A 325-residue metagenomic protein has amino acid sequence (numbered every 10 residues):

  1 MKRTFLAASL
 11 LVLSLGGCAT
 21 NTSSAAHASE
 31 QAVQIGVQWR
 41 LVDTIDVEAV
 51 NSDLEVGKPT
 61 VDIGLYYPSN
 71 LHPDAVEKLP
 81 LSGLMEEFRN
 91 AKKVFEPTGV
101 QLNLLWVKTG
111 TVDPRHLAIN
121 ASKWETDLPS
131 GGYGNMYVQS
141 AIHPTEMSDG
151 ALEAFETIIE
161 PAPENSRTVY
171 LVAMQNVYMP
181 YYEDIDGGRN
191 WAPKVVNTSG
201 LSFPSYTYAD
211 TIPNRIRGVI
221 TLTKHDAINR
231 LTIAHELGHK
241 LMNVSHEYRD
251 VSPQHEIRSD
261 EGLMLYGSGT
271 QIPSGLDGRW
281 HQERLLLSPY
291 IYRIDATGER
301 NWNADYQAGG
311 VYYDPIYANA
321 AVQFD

Functional and structural regions predicted by a protein language model:
T4-L13: Sec-dependent N-terminal signal peptides
L15-G17: C-terminal motif of bacterial Sec signal peptides marking the signal peptidase cleavage site
T22-N165, Q175-Y178, Q282, P289-D325: Propeptide-to-catalytic entry region of secreted or membrane-anchored zinc metalloproteases
V47-E48, S52-E55, M147-Y248: Active-site-proximal segment of zinc-dependent metalloprotease catalytic domains
D62-Y66, Y170-V172, L263-L265: Soluble periplasmic/extracytoplasmic beta-strand elements of cell-envelope proteins
D74-G83, D184-S199, P273-L287: Short, polar loop/linker segments at the starts of domains and inter-domain junctions
T207-D325: The catalytic-center signature of Zn2+-dependent metalloproteases
